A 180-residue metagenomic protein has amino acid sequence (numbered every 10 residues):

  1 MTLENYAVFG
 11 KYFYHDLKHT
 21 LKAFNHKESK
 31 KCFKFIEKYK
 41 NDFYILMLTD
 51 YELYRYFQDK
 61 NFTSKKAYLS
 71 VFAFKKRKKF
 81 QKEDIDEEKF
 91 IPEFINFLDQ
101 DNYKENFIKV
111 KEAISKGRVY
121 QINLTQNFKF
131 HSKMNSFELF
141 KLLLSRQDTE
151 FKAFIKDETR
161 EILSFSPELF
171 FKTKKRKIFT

Functional and structural regions predicted by a protein language model:
M1-T180: Extended alpha-helical targeting/anchoring segments, especially N-terminal organellar/secretory targeting helices
